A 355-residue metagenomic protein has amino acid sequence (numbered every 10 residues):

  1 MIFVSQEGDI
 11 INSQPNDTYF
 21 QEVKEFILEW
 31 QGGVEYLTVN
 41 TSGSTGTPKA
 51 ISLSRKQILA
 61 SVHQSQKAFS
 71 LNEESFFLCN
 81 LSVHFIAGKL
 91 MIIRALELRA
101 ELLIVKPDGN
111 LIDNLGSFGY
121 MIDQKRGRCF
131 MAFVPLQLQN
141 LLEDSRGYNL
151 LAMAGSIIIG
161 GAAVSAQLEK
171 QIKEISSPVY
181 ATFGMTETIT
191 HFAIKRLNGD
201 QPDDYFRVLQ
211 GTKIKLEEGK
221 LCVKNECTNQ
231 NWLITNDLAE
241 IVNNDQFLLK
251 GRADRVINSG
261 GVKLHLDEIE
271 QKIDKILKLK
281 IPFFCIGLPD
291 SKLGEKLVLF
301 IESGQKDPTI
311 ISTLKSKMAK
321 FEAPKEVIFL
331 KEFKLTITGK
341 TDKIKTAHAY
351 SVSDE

Functional and structural regions predicted by a protein language model:
M1-Q21, L59-L78, N110-G127: Conserved ATP-dependent adenylate/AMP-binding module captured primarily in the ANL superfamily
Y19-N40, E73-S75: Conserved pre-ATP/AMP-binding loop-to-beta segment of ANL
Y36-H63, S70: Conserved AMP-binding A3 loop
L53-A60, F76-N140: AMP-binding/adenylate-forming
D144-G199: Gly/Ser/Thr-rich phosphate-binding loop
K213-I234, L238-E240, Q246, E302: AMP-binding/adenylate-forming core of the ANL superfamily
N236-E322: AMP-binding/adenylate-forming catalytic core of the ANL superfamily
I286, V298-F300, T313-E355: Conserved C-terminal "lid"/linker of ANL adenylate-forming enzymes
